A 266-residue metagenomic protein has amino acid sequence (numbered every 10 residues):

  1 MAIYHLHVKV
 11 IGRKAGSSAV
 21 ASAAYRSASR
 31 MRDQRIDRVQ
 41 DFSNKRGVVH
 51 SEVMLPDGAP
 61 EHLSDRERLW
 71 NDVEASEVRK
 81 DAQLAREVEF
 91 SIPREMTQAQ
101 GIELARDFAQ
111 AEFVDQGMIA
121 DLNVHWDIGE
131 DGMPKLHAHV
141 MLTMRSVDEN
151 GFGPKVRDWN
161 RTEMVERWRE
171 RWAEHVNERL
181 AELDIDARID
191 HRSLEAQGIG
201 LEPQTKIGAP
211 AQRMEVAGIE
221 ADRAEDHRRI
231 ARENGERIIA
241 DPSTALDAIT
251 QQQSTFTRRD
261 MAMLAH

Functional and structural regions predicted by a protein language model:
M1-H266: N-terminal nicking endonuclease/strand-transfer module with a His-rich metal-binding environment and a catalytic Tyr
